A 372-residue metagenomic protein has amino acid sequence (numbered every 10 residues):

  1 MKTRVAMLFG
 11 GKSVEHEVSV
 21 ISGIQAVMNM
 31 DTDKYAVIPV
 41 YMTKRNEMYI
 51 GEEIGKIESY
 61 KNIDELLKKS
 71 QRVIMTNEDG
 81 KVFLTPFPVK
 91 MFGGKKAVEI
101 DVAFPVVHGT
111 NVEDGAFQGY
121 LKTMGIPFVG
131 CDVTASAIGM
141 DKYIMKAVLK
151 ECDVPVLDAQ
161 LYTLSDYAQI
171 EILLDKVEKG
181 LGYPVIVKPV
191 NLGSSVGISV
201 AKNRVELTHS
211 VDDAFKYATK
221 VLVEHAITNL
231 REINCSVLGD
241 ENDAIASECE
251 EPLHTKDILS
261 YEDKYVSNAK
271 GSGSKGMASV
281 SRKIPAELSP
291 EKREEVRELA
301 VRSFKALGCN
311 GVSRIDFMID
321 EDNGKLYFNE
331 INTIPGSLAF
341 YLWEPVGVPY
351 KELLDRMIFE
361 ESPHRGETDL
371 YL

Functional and structural regions predicted by a protein language model:
M1-T134, I138-M140, I144, Y162-I172: ATP-binding N-terminal substructure of ATP-dependent carboxylate-amine bond-forming enzymes
T3, L8-K12, E287-L372: ATP-dependent carboxylate activation and anion-phosphoryl transfer catalytic cores that bind Mg-ATP to form
V5-F9, S13-M28, G93-V98, I138-N229 (+1 more regions): Active-site nucleotide/adenylate-binding loops and adjacent lid/helix of ATP-dependent enzymes
V37, P127-F128, V156, V185 (+1 more regions): Hydrophobic beta-strand scaffold residues
T43-N46, G239-N242, D320-N323: Short acidic-glycine loop/turn motifs at beta-strand connectors
H108-G109, S195, P252-T255, N332-E344: Glycine-rich phosphate/pyrophosphate-binding beta-alpha loops
S199-K275, E287, E291, E295 (+1 more regions): Phosphate-binding site of ATP-dependent enzymes
